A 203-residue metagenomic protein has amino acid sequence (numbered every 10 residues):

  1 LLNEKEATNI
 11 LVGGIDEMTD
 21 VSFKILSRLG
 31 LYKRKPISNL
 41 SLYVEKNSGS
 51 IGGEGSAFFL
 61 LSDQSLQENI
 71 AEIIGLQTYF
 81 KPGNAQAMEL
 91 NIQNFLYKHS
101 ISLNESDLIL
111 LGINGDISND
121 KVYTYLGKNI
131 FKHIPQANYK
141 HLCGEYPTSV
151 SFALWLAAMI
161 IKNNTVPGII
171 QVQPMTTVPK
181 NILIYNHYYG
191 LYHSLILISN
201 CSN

Functional and structural regions predicted by a protein language model:
L1-D16, G52-Q67, E145-Q171: Active-site-proximal alpha-helical scaffold in enzymes
N3-E6, T19-V21, G30-Y32, P36-I37 (+3 more regions): Terminal domain-initiation and capping elements
T8-N9, D16-T19, I101-H133, N181-L183: Conserved beta-ketoacyl condensing-enzyme motif
I15-T19, L76-F80, I113-N114, K140-L142 (+2 more regions): Acidic, glycine-rich active-site loops and adjacent beta-strand->loop/helix elements that engage anionic groups
V21-L26, K121, S194-L197: Short acidic, glycine/serine/threonine-rich loops at helix termini
R28-L108, H133, N181, Y189-G190 (+1 more regions): Condensing-enzyme catalytic core mediating Claisen C-C bond formation in acyl metabolism
F131-E145: Conserved phosphate-binding/catalytic loops in two-lobed NTP-binding clefts
L156-N203: Short hairpin/turn module used for nucleic-acid contact or packing/dimerization
